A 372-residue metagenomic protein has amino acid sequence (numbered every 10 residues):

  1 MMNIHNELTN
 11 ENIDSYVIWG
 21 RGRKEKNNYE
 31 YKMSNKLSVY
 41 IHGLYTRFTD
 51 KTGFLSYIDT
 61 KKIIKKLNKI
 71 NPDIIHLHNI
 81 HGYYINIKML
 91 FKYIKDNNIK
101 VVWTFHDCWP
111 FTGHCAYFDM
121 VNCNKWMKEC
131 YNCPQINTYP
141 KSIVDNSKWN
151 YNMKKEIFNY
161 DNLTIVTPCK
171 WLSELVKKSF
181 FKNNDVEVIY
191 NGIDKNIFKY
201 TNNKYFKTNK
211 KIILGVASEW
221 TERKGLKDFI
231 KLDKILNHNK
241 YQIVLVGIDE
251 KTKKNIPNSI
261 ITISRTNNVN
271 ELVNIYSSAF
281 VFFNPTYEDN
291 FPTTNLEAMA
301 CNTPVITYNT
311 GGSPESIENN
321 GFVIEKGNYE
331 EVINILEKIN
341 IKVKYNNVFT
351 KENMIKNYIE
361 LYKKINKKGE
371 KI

Functional and structural regions predicted by a protein language model:
V166, Y205-K224, I230-D233: Conserved donor-binding/catalytic core segment of Leloir-type glycosyltransferases
K177-K178, N183, G192-N209, K254 (+1 more regions): Acidic anion/phosphate-binding donor-loop and adjacent secondary structure in glycosyltransferase catalytic cores
E250-N270: Nucleotide-activated donor-binding/catalytic signature segment of Leloir-type glycosyltransferases, i.e., the conserved
N274-A279, Y358: Short alpha-helical donor nucleotide-sugar binding micro-motif in glycosyltransferases
Y287: Aromatic "clamp/platform" in nucleotide-sugar-dependent glycosyltransferases that forms part of the donor/acceptor
P304-T307: Short hydrophobic beta-strand element within catalytic cores of glycosyltransferases and related nucleotide-activated
F322-Y329, L336-I339: Conserved acidic donor-binding segment of nucleotide-sugar-dependent glycosyltransferases
N340-I372: A charged, aromatic-enriched C-terminal amphipathic alpha-helix characteristic of glycosyltransferases across folds
